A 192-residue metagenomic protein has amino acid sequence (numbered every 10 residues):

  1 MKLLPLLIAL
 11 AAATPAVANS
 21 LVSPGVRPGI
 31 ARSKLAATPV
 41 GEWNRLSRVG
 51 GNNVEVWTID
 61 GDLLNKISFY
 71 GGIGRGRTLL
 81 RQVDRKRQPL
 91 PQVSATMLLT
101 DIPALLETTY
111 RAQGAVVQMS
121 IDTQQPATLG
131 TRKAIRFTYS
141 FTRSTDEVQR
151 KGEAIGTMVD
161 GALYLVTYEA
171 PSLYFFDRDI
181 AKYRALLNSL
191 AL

Functional and structural regions predicted by a protein language model:
K2-R87, L105-E107, R111-Q118, P126-R132 (+3 more regions): N-terminal targeting sequences that direct proteins away from the cytosol to non-cytosolic compartments
T100-P103: Long, charged/polar, surface-exposed segments that mediate recognition or autoinhibition
R136-T138: Beta-strand secondary-structure signal
